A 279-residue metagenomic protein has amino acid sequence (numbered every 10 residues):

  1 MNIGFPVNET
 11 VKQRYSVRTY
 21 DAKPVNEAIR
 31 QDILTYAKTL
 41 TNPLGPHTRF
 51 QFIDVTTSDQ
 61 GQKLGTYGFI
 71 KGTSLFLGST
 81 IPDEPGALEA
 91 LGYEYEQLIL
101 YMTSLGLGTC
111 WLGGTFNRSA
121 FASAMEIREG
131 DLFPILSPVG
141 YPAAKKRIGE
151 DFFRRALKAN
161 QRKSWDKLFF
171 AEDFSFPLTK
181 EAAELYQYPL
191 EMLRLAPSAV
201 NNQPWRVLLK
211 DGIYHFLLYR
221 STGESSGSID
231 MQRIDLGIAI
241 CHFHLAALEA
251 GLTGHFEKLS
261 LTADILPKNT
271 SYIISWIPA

Functional and structural regions predicted by a protein language model:
M1-A279: Acidic, surface-exposed loops and disordered segments
